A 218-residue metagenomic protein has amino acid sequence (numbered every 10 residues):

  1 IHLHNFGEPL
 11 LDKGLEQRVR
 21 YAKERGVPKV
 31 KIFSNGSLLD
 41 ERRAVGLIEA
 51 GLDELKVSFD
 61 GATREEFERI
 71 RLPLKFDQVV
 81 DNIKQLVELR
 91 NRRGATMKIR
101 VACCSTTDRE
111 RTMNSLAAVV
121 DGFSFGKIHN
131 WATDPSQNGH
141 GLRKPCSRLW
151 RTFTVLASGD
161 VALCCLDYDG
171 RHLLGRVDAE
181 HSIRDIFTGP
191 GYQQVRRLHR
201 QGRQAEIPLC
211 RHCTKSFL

Functional and structural regions predicted by a protein language model:
I1-L116, G122-G126: Radical SAM/AdoMet-radical enzyme domain recognition
K84, E88-K98, A117-H140, D160-V161 (+1 more regions): C-terminal accessory region of radical SAM enzymes
K144: Nucleotide-sugar-dependent
S147-L149: Short, small/polar residue-rich loop motifs at catalytic or cofactor-binding pockets
V155-L156: Short, acidic, Ser/Thr-enriched surface-loop or helix-capping motifs
